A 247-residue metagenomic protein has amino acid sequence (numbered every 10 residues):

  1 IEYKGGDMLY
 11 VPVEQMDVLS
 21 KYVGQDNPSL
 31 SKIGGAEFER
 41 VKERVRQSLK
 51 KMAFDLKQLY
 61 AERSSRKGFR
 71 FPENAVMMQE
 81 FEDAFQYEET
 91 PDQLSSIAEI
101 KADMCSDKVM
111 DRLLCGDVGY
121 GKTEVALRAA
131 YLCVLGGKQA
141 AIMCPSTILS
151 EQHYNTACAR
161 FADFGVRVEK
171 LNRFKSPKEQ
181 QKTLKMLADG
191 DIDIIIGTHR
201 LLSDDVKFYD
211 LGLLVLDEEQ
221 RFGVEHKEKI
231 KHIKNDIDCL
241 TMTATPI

Functional and structural regions predicted by a protein language model:
I1-D92: Upstream accessory/linker segments immediately N-terminal to the RecA-like ATPase cores of bacterial MutS and a subset
Q86-M110, E124-V125: N-terminal pre-P-loop "Q-motif" helix
D111, V125-Y154, A162-R167: Conserved SF1/SF2 helicase motif Ia
G116, T198-H199, D217-E218: Walker B catalytic acidic pair
G137-A141, R167, G190-I194, D210-L213 (+1 more regions): Loop/turn-to-beta-strand initiation segments
E151-D163, E179-M186: Short amphipathic alpha-helical segment within the helicase RecA-like ATPase core that mediates nucleic-acid
E151-Q152, F208-L213, E218-I247: Post-DEXD/H (motif II) to motif III coupling segment of the RecA-like Helicase ATP-binding lobe
F174-I195, L202-L211: Conserved motor-coupling elements within RecA-like helicase/translocase cores
